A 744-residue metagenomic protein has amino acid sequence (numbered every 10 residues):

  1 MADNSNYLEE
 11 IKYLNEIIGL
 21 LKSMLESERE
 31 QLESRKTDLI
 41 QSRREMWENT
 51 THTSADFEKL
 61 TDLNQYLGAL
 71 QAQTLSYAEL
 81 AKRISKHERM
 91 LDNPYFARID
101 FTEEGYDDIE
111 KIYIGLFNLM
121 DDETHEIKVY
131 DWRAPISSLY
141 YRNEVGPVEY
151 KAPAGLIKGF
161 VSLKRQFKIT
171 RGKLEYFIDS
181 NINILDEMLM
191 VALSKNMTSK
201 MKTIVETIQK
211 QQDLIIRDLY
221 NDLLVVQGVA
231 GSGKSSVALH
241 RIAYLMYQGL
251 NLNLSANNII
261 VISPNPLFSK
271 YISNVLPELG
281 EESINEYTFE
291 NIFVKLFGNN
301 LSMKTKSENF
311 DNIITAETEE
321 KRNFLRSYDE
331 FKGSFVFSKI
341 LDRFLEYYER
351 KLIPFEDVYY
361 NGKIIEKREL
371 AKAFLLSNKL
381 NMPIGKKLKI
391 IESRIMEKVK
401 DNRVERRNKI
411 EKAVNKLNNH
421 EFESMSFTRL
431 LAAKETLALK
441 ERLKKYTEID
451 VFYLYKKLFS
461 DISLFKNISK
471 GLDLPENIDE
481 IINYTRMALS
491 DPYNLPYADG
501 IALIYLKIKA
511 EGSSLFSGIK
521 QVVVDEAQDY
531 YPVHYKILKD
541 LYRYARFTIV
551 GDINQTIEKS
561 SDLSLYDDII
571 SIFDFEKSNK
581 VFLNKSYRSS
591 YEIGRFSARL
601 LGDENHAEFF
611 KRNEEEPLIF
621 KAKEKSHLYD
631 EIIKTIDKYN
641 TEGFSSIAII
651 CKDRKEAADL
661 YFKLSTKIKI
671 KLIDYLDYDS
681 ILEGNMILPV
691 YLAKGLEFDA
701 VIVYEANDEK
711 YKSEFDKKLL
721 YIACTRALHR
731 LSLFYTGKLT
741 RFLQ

Functional and structural regions predicted by a protein language model:
M1-I40, D92, L189-D311, K694 (+1 more regions): P-loop NTPase Walker
M1-V205, Q209, D213-R217, R741: Extended, charged low-complexity regulatory segments
E103, A230, S263-P266, Q528 (+1 more regions): Short, flexible loop/turn elements at secondary-structure junctions
L193, D218, L495, F516 (+1 more regions): Residue-level marker of regulatory loop/turn positions in helix-turn-helix DNA-binding domains and in histidine
S194, T198, F331, N381 (+3 more regions): Conserved phosphate/pyrophosphate-binding and hydrolysis machinery centered on Walker-type P-loop NTPases, extending
M246-V523, D529-I537, A545, S578: Alpha-helical nucleic-acid-binding subdomain of P-loop helicases immediately C-terminal to the Walker A/P-loop
N274, E278-E282, Y287-I292, G298-F310 (+2 more regions): Conserved helicase motor core of SF1/SF2 NTP-dependent helicases
